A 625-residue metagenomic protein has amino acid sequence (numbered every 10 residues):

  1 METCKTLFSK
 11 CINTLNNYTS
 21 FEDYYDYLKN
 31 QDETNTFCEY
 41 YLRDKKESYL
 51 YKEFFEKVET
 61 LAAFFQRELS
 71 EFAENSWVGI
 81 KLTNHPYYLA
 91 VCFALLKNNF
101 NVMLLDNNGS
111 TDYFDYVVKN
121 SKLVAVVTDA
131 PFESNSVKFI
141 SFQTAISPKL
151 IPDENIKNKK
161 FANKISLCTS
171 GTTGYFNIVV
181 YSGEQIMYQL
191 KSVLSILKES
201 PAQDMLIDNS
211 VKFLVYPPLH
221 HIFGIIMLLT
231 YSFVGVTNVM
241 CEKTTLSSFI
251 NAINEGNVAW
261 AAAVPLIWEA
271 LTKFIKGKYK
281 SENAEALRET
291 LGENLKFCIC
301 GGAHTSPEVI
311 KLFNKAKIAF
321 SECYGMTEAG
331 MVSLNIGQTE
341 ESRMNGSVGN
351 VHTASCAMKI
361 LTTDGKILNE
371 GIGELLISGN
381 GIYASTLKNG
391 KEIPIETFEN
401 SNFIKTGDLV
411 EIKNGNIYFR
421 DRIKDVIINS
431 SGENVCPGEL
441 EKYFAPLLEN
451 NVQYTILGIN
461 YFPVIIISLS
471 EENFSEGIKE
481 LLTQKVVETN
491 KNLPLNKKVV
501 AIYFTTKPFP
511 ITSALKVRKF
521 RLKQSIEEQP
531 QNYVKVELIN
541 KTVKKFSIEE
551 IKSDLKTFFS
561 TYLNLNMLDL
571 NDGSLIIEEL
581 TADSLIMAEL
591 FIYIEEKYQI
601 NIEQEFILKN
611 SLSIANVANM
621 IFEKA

Functional and structural regions predicted by a protein language model:
T36-F72, T83-H85, S110-D115, G183-E184: Conserved AMP-binding/adenylate-forming core of the ANL superfamily
E47, F64-G109, V215-Y216: Conserved AMP-binding/adenylate-forming
S48-Y51, K164-K191, L197: Conserved AMP-binding A3 loop
M187-K212, L219-A286: Conserved AMP-binding/adenylation subdomain of ANL enzymes
V239-C241, V309-D364, L368-G373, G381-S385 (+1 more regions): Conserved ATP-binding loop and adjacent catalytic segment of the adenylate-forming AMP-binding
V258-A263, L271-R343, A357, N451: Gly/Ser/Thr-rich phosphate-binding loop
L376-S430, N434: Conserved ATP-binding/catalytic segment of the ANL
I427, T455-G458, V487-K545: Conserved C-terminal "lid"/linker of ANL adenylate-forming enzymes
